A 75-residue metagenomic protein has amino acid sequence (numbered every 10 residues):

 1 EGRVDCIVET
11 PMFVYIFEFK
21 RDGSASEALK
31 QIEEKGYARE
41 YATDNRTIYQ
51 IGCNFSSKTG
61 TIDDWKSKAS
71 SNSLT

Functional and structural regions predicted by a protein language model:
C6-R21, K35: Conserved catalytic cores of phosphodiester-cleaving nucleases, focusing on short active-site segments
E9-T10, A28, Y37, I62: Generic hydrophobic, helix-prone segments enriched in Leu/Val/Ile
F13-Y15, S24, A42, G60: Generic "edge-of-domain/loop-turn" microfeature
I16, E27-L29, T75: A short, polar/proline- and glycine-enriched secondary-structure boundary/capping micro-motif
R21-A38: Mg2+/Mn2+-dependent nuclease catalytic core
E40, D44-T75: Domain-level recognition of nuclease-like catalytic cores that cleave nucleotide substrates
